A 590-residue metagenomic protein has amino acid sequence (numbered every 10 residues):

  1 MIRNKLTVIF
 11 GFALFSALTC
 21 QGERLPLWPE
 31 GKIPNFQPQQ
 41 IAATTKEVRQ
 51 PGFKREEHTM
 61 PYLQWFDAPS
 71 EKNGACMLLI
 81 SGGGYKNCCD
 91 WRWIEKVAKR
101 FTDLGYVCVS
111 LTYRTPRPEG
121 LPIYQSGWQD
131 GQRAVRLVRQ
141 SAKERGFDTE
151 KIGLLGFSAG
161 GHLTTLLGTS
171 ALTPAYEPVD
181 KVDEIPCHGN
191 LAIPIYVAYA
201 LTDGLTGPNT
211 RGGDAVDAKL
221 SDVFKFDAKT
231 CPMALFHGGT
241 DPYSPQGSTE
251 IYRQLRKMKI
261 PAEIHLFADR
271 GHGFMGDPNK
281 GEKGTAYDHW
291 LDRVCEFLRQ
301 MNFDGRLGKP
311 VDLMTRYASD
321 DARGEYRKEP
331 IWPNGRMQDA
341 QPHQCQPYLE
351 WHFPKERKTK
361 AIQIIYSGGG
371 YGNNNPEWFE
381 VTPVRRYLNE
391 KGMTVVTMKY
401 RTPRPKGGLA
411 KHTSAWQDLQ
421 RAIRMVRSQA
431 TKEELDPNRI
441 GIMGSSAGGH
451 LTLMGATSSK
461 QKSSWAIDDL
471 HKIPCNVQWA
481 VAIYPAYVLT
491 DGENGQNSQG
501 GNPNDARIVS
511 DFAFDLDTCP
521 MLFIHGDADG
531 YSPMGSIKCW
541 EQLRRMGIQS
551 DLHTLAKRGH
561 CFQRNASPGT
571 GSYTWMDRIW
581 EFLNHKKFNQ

Functional and structural regions predicted by a protein language model:
G22-E71, D312-R357: N-terminal cap/lid segment of alpha/beta-hydrolase-fold proteins
G74-G82, K360-G368: Short beta-strand element of the alpha/beta-hydrolase
W91-V109, E377-V396: Short amphipathic alpha-helix adjacent to the substrate-entry channel of hydrolases
P122-K143, H289-D292, A410-T431, W575-D577: Alpha/beta-hydrolase active-site loop
R133-A228, R421-R507, A513-L516: Primarily recognizes the serine-hydrolase "nucleophile elbow" in alpha/beta-hydrolase and SGNH/GDSL folds
L235-H237, F523-H525: Short beta-strand/loop motif that positions the catalytic acidic residue of the alpha/beta-hydrolase fold
P242-S248, G530-S536: Conserved alpha/beta-hydrolase "acid-adjacent" motif
T249-D312, I537-Q590: C-terminal catalytic histidine-bearing segment of alpha/beta-hydrolase fold enzymes
